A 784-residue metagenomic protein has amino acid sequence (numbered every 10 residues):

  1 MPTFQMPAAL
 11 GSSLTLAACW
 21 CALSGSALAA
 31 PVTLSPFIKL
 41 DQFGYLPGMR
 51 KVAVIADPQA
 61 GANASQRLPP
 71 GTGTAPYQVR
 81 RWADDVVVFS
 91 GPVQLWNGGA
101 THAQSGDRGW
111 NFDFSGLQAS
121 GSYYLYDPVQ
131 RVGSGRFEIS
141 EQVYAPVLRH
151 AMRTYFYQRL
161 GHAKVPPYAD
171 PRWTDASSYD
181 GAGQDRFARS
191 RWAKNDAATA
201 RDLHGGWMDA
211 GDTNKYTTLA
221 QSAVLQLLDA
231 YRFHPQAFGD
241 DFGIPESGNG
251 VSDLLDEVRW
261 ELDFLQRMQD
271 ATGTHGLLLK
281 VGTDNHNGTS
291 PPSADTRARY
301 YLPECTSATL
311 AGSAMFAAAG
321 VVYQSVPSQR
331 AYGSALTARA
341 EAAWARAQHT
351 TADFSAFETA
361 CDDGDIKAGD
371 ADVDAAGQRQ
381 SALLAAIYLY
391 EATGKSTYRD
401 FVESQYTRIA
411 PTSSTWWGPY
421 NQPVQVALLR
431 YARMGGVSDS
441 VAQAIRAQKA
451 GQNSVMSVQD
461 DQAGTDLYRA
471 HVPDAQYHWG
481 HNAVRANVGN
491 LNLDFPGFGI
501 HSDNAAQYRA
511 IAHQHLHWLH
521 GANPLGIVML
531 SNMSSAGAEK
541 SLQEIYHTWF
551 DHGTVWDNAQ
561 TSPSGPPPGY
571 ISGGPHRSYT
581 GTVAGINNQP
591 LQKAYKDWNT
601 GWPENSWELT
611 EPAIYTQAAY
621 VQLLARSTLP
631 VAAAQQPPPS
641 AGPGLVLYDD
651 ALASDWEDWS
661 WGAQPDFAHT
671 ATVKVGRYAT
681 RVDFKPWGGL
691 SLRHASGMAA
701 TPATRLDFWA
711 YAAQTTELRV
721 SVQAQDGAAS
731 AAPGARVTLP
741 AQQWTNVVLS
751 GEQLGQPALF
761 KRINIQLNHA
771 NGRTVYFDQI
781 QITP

Functional and structural regions predicted by a protein language model:
I38-K39, F43-R131, R153-Q221, D263 (+5 more regions): Aromatic (Trp/Tyr) and acidic
E246, G250: Acidic, glycine-anchored loop motifs typical of Ca2+
S252-T274: Carboxylate/His-rich catalytic cores and anion/metal-binding grooves
L519, P637-Q664: Extracellular carbohydrate-recognition regions
T610-I614, N768-P784: Extracellular carbohydrate recognition
A668-G689: Short carbohydrate-recognition loop motifs
F684-L759, A770-Y776: Extracellular ligand-binding interfaces
L749, I763, D778-I782: Extracellular beta-strand elements of beta-rich domains used for carbohydrate recognition/degradation or cell-matrix
